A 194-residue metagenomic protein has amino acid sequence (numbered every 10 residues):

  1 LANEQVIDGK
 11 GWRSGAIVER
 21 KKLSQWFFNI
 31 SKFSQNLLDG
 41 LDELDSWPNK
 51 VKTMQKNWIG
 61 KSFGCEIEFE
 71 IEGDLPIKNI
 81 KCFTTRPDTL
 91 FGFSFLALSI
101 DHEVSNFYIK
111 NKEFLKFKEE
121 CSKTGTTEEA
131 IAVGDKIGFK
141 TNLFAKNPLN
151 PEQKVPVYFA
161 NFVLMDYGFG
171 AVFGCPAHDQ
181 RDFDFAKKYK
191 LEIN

Functional and structural regions predicted by a protein language model:
L1-D135: Conserved, charged catalytic cores of large soluble enzymes
H102-N194: Catalytic alpha/beta core of large soluble enzyme barrels
